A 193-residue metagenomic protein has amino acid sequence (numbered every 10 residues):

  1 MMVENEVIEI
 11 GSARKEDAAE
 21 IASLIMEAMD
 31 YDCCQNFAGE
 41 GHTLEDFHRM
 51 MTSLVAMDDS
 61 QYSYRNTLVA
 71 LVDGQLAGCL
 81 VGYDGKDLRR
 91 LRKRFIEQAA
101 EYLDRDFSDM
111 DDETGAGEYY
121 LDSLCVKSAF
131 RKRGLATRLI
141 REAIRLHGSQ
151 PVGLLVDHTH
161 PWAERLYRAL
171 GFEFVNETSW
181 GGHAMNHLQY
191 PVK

Functional and structural regions predicted by a protein language model:
M1-E16, Q35-N36, K193: Conserved N-terminal entry element of GNAT/NAT acetyltransferase domains
D32-V55, A100-E101: Conserved GNAT-fold acetyl-CoA-binding loop/helix
L54-V69, K86-L91, Y120: A short helix-loop-beta-strand connector motif used in the catalytic cores of GNAT acetyltransferases and, in some
V69, Q75-D84, Y120, C125: Conserved beta-strand in the GNAT
D84-S123: Conserved acyl-donor/pantetheine-binding loop and adjacent beta-alpha core of acyl/acetyltransferases and related
G117-Y119, I140, L146-H158: Conserved GNAT acetyl-CoA-binding A-motif
D122-R131, L154-E164, S179-M185, P191: Conserved beta-strand-loop-alpha-helix junction that forms the acyl-donor binding cleft
V126, K132-R145, R165-A169: Conserved acetyl-CoA-binding loop-helix of GNAT-fold acetyltransferases
